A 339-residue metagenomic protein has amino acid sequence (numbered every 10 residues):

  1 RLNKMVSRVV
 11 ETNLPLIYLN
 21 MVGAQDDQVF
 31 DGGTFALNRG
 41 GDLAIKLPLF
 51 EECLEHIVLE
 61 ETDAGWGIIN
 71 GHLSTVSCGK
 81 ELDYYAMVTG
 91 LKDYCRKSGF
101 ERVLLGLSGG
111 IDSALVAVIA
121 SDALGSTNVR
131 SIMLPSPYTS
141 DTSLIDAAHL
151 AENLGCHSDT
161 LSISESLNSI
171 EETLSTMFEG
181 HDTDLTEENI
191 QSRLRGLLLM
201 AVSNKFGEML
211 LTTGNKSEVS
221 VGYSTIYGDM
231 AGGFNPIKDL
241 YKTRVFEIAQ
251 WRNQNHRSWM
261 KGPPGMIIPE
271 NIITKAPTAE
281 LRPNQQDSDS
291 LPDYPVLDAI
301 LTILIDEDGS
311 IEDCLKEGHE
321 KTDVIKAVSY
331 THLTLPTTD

Functional and structural regions predicted by a protein language model:
R1, L124, L154, M177-S258: Active-site adenylate/phosphate-handling loop in enzymes that bind or generate adenylated species
R1-E51: CN hydrolase (nitrilase-like) catalytic-core segments centered on the catalytic cysteine and neighboring Lys/Glu
L37, A44-L47, E52-A86: Catalytic P-loop NTP-binding/switch module of NTPases
E51-V58, N128-T186, S192, P264-A276: A conserved beta-strand->alpha-helix junction
L82-L104, L198-V202: Phosphate/ATP-binding catalytic cores across multiple sugar-kinase/actin-like superfamilies, primarily ASKHA
E101-L107, I111-A148: ATP-dependent adenylation/pyrophosphate-handling site
E280-V296: C-terminal or mid-to-C-terminal helical accessory/interaction module adjacent to the motor/catalytic core
T331-T337: Conserved small/polar residues in nucleotide/adenosyl-binding loops
